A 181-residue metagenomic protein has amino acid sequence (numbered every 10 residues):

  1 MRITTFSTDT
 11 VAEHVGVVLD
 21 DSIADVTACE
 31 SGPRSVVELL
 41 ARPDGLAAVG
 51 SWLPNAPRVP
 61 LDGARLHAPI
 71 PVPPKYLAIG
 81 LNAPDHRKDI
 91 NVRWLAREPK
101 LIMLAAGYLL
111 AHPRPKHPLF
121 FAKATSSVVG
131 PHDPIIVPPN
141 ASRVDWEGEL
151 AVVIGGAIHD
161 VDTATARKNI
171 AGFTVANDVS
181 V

Functional and structural regions predicted by a protein language model:
R2-L40: Gly/serine-rich nucleotide phosphate-binding loop at the start of the catalytic core of nucleotide/ADP-ribose-handling
R2-S7, R34-V181: Active-site microenvironments in enzyme catalytic cores
